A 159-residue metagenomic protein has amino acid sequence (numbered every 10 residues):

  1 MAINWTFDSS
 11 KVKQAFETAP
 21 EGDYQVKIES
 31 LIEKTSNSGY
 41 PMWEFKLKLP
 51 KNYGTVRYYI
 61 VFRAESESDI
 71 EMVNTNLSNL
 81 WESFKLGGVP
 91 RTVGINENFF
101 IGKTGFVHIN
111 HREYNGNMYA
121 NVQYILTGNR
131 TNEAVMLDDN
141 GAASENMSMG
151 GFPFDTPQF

Functional and structural regions predicted by a protein language model:
M1-F159: Short beta-rich binding modules
